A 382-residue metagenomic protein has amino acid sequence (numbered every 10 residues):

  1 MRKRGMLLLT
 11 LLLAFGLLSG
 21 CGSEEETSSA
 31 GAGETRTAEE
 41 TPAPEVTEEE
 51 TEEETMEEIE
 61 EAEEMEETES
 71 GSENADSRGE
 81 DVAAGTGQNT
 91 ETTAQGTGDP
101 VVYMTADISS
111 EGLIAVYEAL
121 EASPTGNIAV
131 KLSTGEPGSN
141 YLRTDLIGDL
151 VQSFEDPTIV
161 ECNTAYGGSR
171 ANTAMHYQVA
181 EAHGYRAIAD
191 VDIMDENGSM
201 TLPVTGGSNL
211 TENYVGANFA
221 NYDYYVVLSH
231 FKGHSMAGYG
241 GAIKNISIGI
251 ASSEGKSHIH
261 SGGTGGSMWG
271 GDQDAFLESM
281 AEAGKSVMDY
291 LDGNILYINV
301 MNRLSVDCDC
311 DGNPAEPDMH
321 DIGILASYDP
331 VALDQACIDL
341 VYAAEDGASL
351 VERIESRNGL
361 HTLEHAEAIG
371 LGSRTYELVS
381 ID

Functional and structural regions predicted by a protein language model:
M1-T10, C337: Positively charged n-region of N-terminal signal peptides that target proteins for export
G5-L7, E39, D81, T134 (+1 more regions): Sequence-pattern detector for short linear motifs and compositional/periodic biases rather than a specific fold
L12, E40-P42, E155: Selective for proline/serine-rich intrinsically disordered segments in cytosolic/nuclear regulatory regions
L13-A14, A84, Q88, A122: Generic low-polarity alpha-helical segments
G16-G20: C-terminal motif of bacterial Sec signal peptides marking the signal peptidase cleavage site
E25-Q95: N-terminal, intrinsically disordered, polar/charged segments of Gram-positive cell-envelope systems that serve as
A94-D382: Extended, low-polarity segments enriched in aliphatic/aromatic residues
